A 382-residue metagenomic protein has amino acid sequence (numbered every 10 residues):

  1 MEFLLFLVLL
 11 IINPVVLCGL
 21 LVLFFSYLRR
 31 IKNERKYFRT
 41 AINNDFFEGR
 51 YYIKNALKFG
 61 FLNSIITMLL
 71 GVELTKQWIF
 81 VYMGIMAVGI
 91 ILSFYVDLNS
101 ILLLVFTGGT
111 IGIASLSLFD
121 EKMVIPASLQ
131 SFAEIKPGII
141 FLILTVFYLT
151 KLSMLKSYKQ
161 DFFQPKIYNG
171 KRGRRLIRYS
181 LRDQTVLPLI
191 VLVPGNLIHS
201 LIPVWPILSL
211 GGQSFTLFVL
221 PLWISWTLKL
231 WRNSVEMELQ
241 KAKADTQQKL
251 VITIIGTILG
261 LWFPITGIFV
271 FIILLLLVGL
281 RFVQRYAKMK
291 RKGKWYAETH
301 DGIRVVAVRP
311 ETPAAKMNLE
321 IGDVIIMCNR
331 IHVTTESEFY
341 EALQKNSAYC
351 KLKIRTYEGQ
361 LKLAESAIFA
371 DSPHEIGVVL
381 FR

Functional and structural regions predicted by a protein language model:
M1-M68: N-terminal signal-anchor module of multipass membrane proteins
I11-S26, T67-G84, I135-T145, S209-V219: Structural signature of hydrophobic alpha-helical transmembrane segments
I91-V105, L230-Q240: Membrane-helix interface "capping/anchor" motifs
G112-V235: Generic multipass alpha-helical transmembrane bundles of integral membrane proteins
I207, S225-K288: Interdomain regulatory linker/hinge segments that flank or connect interaction modules in polarity/junction/synaptic
F282-K316: PDZ/PDZ-like groove recognition
A314-E336: Conserved PDZ fold ligand-binding element
E338-R382: PDZ-domain C-terminal substructure recognizer with occasional recognition of PDZ-binding tails
